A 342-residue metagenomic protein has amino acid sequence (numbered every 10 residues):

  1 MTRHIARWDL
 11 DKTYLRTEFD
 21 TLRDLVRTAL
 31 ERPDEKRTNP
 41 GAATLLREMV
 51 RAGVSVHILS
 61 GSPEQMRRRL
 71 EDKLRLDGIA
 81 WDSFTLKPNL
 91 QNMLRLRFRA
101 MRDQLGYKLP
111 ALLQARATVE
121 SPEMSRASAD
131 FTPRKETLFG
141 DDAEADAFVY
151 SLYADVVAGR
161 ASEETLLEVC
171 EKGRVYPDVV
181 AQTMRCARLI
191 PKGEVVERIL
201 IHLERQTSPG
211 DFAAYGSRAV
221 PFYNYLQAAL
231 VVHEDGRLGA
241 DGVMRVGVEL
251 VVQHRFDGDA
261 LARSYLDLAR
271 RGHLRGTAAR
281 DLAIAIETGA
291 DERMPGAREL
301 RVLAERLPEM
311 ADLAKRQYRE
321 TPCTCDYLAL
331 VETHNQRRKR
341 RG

Functional and structural regions predicted by a protein language model:
M1-A100, T183-C186, I190, E194-L200 (+1 more regions): Alpha-helical substrate-recognition element adjacent to the catalytic core
G41-L45, Y107-Q114, V149: Well-ordered alpha-helical segments embedded in enzymatic catalytic cores
P63-Q65, A143-A145, R205-S208: Short acidic, S/G/P-rich loop/turn micro-motifs used as interaction or catalytic elements
P63-R67, R102-A127, R174-M184: A Trp-anchored, charged/polar loop motif used as the substrate-binding/catalytic surface of acyl/ester-handling
R67-K73, R95-R97, D146-A154, G210-A213: A short acidic (Asp/Glu
A117-A147: Conserved Lys-Pro-Asp/Glu-containing loop-to-beta segment of HAD-superfamily phosphomonoesterases, centered on
F148-D178: Internal, charge-rich low-complexity segments
E171-G342: C-terminal accessory extensions appended to soluble enzyme cores
